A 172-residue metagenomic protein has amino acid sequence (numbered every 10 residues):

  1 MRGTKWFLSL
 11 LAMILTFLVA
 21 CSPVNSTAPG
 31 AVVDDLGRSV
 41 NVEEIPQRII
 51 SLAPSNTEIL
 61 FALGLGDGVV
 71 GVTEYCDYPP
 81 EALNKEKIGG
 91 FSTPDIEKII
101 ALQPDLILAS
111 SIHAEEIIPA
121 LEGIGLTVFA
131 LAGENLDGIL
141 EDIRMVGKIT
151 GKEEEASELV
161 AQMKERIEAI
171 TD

Functional and structural regions predicted by a protein language model:
R2-M13, L18-T57, E154-D172: Bacterial Sec-exported substrate-binding components of ABC uptake systems
T4, L8-S9, G90, D105-A109 (+2 more regions): Short coil/turn segments at secondary-structure boundaries
S9-A12, T16, G30, N56 (+6 more regions): Functionally constrained cores in energy, signaling, and assembly domains
S22-T27, L108-E115, K152: Hydrophobic transmembrane alpha-helix bundles
P29, S39-N41, E116-D172: Extracytoplasmic substrate-binding proteins
E43, G64-G66, T127: Extracytoplasmic "Venus flytrap"/periplasmic binding protein-like
R48-S111, I117: A short, structured surface patch at a secondary-structure boundary
